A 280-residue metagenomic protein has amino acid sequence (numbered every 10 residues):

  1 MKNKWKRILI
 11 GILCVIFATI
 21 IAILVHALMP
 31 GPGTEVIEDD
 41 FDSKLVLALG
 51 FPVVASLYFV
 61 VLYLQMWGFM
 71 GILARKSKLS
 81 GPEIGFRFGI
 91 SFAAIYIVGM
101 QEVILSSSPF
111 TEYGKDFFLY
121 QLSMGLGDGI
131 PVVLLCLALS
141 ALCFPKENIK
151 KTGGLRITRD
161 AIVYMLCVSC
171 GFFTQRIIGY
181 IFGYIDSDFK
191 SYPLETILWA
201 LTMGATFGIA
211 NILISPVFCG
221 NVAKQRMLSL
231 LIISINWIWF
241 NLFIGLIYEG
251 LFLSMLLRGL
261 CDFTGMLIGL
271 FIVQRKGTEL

Functional and structural regions predicted by a protein language model:
M1-L280: Juxtamembrane/disordered regions of integral membrane proteins
